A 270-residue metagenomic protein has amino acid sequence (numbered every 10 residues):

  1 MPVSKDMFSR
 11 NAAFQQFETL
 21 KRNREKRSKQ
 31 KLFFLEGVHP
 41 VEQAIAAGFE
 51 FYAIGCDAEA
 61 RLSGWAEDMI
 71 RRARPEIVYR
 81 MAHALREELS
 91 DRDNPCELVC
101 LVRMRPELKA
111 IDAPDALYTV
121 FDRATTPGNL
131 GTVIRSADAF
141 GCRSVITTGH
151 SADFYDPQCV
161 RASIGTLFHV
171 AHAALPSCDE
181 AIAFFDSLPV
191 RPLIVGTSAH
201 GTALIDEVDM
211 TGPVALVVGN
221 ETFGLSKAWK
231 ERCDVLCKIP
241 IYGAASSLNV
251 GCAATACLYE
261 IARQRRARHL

Functional and structural regions predicted by a protein language model:
M1-G64, S151-A152: Boundary-proximal intrinsically disordered activation/regulatory segments immediately upstream of a helical core
S4-F8, I77-A82, V170-A181: Short acidic-hydrophobic, aromatic-tinged amphipathic segments that line or gate anion-handling sites
D6, F33, D122-R123, T148-G149 (+3 more regions): Glycine- and other small-residue-rich loops at beta-strand/loop junctions that grip anionic moieties
I70-V99: Glycine/small-residue-rich loop that forms an oxyanion/phosphate-binding "nest" at active or ligand-binding sites
L98, A139-F140, F154-L167, K227-L270: Structured adenosyl-cofactor binding patch, chiefly the S-adenosyl-L-methionine
R105-P106, A110-G201: RNA substrate-binding interface of SAM-dependent RNA methyltransferases
V195-A245: Active-site/ligand-binding-proximal alpha/beta "capping" segment
